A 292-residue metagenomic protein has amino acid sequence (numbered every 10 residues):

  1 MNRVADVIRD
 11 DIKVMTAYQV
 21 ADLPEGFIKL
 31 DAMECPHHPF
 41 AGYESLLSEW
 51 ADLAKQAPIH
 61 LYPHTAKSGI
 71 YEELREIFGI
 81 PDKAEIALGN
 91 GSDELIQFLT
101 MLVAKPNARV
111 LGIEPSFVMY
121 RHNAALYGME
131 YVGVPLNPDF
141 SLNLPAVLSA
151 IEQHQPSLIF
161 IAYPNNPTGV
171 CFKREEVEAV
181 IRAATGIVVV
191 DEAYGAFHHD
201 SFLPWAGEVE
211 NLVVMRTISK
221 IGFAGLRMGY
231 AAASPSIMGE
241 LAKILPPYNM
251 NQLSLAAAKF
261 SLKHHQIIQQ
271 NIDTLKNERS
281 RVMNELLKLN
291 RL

Functional and structural regions predicted by a protein language model:
M1-T65, E73, Q155: N-terminal "arm"/small-domain region of PLP-dependent enzymes with the aminotransferase-like
L30, V188-V189: Residue-level marker for buried hydrophobic side chains located in beta-strands that build the well-ordered beta-sheet
Y43-E44, I59, K67-E72, I96 (+7 more regions): A general structural signal for well-ordered alpha-helical segments in protein cores
A57-A183, Y194-V209: Conserved core of the PLP fold type I
L158, I187-V188, L212-V213: Hydrophobic "anchor" residues on beta-strands that sit immediately upstream of conserved functional sites
D191-A193, G229: Active-site glycine-centered loops adjacent to acidic/histidine catalytic or metal-binding residues that shape
N211-R291: PLP-dependent aminotransferase class I/II
